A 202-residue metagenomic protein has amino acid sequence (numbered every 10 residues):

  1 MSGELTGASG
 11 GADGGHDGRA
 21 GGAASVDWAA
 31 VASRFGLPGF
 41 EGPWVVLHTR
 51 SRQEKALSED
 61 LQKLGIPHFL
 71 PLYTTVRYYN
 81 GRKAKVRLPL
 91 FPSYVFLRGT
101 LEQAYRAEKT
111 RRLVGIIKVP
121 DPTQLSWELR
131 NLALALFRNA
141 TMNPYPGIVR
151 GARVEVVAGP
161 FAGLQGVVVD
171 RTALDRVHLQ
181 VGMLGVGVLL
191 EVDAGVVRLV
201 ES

Functional and structural regions predicted by a protein language model:
S2-E155, V168-A173, Q180-S202: Acidic-enriched and Gly/Ser
G159-A162: Short, charged beta-turn/beta-strand-edge "cap" motif at the junction between a beta-strand and an adjacent loop
Q165: Conserved coupling/switch loops of ABC nucleotide-binding domains, chiefly the family-specific signature
